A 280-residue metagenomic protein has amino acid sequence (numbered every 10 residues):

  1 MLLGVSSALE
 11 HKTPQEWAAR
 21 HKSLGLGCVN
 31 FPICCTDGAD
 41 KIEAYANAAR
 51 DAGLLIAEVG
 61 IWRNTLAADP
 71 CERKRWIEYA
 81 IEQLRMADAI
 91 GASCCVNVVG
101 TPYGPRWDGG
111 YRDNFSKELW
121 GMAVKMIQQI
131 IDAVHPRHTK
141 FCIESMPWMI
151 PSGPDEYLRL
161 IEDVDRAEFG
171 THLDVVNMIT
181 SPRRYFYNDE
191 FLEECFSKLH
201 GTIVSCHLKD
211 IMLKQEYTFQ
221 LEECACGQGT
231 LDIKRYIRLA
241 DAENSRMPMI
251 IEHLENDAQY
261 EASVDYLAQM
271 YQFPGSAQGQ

Functional and structural regions predicted by a protein language model:
M1-S93, K117, Q128, R166-G170 (+2 more regions): N-terminal pre-domain/capping segments
S7-Q15, F31-A44, N64-K74, Y103 (+5 more regions): Acidic-and-aromatic substrate-binding clefts and catalytic sites of carbohydrate-active enzymes
Q15, R50-D51, P70-T171: Active-site acidic/histidine proton-transfer and metal-coordination neighborhood in alpha/beta enzyme cores
C28-V29, V59, Q128-A225, T230 (+1 more regions): Acidic/histidine-rich catalytic cores of soluble enzymes
F31, A57-V59, A92-G100, T139-E144 (+2 more regions): Short beta-strand segments at enzyme active-site cores
Y111-L119, I150-D165, L221-I237, A258-G275: Short, electropositive alpha-helical surface patch
T202-V204, N244-M249: A short pocket-lining beta-strand/turn micro-motif at the edge of beta-sheets
